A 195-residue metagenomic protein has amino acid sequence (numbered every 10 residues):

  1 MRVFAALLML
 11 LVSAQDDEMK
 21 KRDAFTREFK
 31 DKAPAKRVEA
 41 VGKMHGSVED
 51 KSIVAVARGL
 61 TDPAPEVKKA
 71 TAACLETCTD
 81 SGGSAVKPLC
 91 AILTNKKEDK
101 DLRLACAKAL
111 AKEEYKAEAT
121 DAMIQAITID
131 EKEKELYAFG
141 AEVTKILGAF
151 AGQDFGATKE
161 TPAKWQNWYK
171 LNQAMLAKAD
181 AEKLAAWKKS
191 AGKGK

Functional and structural regions predicted by a protein language model:
V3-V12: Sec-dependent N-terminal signal peptides
D16-R27, E49-T61, D80-T94, K116-D130 (+1 more regions): Amphipathic alpha-helical scaffolding segments comprising HEAT/armadillo-like alpha-solenoid repeats
R27-A35, L60-E66, T94-D101, T128-A138 (+1 more regions): Short coil turns that connect the paired helices of HEAT/ARM alpha-solenoid repeats
A33-E76: N-terminal, post-signal-peptide region of Sec/Tat-exported proteins
A40, T71, C106, F139-L147: Conserved hydrophobic register position within alpha-solenoid helical repeats
H45, E76, A111-K112, G148: Structural signature of alpha-helical solenoid repeat scaffolds
A141-Q166: Leucine-rich solenoid repeat scaffolds
T158-K195: Pro/Ala/Gly-rich low-complexity, hydrophilic intrinsically disordered segments
